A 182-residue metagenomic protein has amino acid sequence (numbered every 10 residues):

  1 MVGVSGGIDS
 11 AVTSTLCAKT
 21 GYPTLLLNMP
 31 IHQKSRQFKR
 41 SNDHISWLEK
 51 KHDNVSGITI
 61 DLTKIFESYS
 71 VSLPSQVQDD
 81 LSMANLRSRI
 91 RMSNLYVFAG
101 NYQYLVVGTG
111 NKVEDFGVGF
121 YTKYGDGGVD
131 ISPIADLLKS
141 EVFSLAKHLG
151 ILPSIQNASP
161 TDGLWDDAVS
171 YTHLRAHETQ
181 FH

Functional and structural regions predicted by a protein language model:
M1-F120: ATP-dependent adenylation/nucleotidyltransferase module used to activate substrates
N28-Q33, I131-L138: Short, acidic/turn-prone active-site loops that include or flank metal/cofactor- and phosphate-binding residues
S88-S93, G128, K139-F143: Amphipathic alpha-helical transducer elements in NTP-driven molecular machines
G110-K112, I134-L137, H148-L149: Histidine- and/or cysteine-centered catalytic micro-motif in compact active-site loops
V118-A135: A mobile, often basic/glycine-rich helix-loop segment that functions as the active-site lid/recognition loop
L138-I155, P160-T161: Metal-dependent de-N-acetylase/amidase catalytic core
T161-S170: Substrate-binding/catalytic lobe of Class I Rossmann-like enzymes that use SAM or dcSAM, i.e., the mid-to-C-terminal
T172-F181: Conserved small/polar residues in nucleotide/adenosyl-binding loops
